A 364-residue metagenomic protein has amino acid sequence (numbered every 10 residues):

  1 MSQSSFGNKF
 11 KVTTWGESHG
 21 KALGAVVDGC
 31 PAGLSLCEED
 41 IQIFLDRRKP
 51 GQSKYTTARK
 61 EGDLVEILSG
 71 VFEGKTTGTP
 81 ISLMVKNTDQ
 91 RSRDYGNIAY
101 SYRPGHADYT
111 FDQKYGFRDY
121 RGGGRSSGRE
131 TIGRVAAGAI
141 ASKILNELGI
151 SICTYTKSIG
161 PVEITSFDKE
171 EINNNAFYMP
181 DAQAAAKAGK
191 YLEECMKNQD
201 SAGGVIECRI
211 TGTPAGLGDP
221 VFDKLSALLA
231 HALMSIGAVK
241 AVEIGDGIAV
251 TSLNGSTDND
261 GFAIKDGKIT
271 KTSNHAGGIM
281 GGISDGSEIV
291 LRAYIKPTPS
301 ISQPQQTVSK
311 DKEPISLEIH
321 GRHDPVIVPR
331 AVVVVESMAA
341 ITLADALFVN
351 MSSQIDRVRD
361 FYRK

Functional and structural regions predicted by a protein language model:
M1-R59: N-terminal, positively charged regions that mediate nucleic acid binding
K11, S300-K364: Internal helix-turn-beta structural module
K11-G16, D119-E130, A215-D219, A276-I279 (+1 more regions): A short glycine/serine-rich beta->alpha loop
S18-K21, Q199-A202, I206-P314: Glycine-rich anion/phosphate-binding loop at the beta-strand->alpha-helix junction
K21-G33, R129-I150, D223-H231, S287 (+2 more regions): Alpha-helical support elements that line or immediately flank enzyme active sites and cofactor-binding pockets
F44-P104, D108: Glycine-rich, N-terminal phosphate-binding loop and its surrounding beta-alpha-beta segment
A99-G124, Q305-H323: Short acidic, glycine/tyrosine-flanked loop/strand segments centered on an H-E-D-like triad
Q113-V221: Glycine-rich, mobile lid/loop segments that gate access to catalytic sites or pores
